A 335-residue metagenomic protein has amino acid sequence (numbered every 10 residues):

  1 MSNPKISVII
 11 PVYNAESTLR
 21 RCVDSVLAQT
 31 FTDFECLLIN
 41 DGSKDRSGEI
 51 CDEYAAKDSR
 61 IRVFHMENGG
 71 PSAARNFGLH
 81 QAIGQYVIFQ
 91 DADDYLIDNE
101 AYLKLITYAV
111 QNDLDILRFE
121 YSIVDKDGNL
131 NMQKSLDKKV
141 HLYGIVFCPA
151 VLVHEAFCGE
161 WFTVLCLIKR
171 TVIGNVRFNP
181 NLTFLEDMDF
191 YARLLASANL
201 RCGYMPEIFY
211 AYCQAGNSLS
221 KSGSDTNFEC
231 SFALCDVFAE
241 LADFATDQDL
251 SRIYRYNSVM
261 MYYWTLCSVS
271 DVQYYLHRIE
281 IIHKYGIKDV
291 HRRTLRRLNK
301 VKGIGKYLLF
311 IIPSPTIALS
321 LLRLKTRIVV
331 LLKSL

Functional and structural regions predicted by a protein language model:
M1-F232: Nucleotide-sugar donor-binding/catalytic module of glycosyltransferases that assemble extracellular/cell-envelope
R21, E49, E53, T107 (+4 more regions): Charged/polar, solvent-exposed surface patches and flexible loops
D24, E49, G78, S258 (+3 more regions): Sequence-pattern detector for short linear motifs and compositional/periodic biases rather than a specific fold
N112, M260-M261, R297-K302: A short structural micro-motif
N199, E207-G216, K221-Q248, M260-K288: Catalytic core of nucleotide-sugar-dependent glycosyltransferases
L250-Y256: Short, charged, amphipathic alpha-helical segments
S268-L335: Membrane-interface aromatic/basic loop that binds lipid-linked glycans or pyrophosphate carriers, typified by
